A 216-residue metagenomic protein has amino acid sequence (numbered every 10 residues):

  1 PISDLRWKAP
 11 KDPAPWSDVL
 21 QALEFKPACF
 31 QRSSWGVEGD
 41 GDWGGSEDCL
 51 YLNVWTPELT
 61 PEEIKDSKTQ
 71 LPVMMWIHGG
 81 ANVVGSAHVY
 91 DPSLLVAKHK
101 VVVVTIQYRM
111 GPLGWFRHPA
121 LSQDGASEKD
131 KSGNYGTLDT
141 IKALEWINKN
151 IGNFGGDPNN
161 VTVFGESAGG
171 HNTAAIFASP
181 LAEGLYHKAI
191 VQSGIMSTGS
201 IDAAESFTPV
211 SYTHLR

Functional and structural regions predicted by a protein language model:
P1-T137, P158: Non-catalytic accessory segments of hydrolases
P112, H171, M196-D202: A short beta-to-alpha transition loop/helix N-cap that caps and shapes the active-site region
D130-I151: Alpha/beta-hydrolase active-site loop
G156-F164: Alpha/beta-hydrolase fold nucleophile elbow
G165, G169: Gly/Ala-rich beta-loop-alpha elbow adjacent to hydrolase catalytic centers
G170-L181: Short glycine-enriched nucleophile-adjacent loop and the immediately C-terminal alpha-helix near the catalytic center
G184-S193: A conserved short beta-strand
T213-H214: Conserved small/polar residues in nucleotide/adenosyl-binding loops
